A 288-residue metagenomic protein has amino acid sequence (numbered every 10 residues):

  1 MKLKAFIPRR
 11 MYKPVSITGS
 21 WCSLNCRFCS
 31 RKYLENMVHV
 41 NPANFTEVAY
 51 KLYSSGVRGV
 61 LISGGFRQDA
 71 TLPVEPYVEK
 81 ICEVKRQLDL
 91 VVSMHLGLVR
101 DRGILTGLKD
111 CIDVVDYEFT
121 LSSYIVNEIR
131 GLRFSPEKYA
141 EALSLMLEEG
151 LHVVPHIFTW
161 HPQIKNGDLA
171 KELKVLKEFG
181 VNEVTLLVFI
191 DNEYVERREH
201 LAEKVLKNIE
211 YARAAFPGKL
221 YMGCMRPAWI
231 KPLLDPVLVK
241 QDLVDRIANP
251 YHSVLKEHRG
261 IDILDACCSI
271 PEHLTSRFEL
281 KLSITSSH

Functional and structural regions predicted by a protein language model:
M1-A5, S30, T46, L88 (+2 more regions): Auxiliary Fe-S-binding modules of radical SAM enzymes
M1-S23, R27-V38, S283: N-terminal [4Fe-4S]-dependent radical SAM core
C26, I62, L238: Conserved, mostly hydrophobic/aromatic
R31-A43, L52-P73, V84-G103, D113-A140 (+2 more regions): Core AdoMet radical
Y53-S54, T106-C111, S144-E148, K177-G180: Acidic (Asp/Glu)-rich catalytic clusters
T71-L96, F134-V154, R198-M222: Alpha-helix-loop-beta-strand connector modules within alpha/beta enzyme cores
L72-P76, R102-C111, N166-L169, L234-D235: Distinct, well-ordered alpha-helical segments
H95-R102, G131-E137, F158-L173, A228-I230: Active-site glycine- and acidic-residue-rich loops that bind and position anionic ligands or nucleotide-like cofactors
